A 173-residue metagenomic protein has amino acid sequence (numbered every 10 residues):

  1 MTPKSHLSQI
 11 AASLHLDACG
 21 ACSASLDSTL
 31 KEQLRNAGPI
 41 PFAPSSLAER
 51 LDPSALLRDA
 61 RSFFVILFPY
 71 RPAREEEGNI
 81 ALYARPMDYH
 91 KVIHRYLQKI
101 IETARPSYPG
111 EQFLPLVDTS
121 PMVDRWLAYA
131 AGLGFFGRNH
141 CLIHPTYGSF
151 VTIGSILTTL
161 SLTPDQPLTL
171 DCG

Functional and structural regions predicted by a protein language model:
M1-C172: Auxiliary alpha/beta "docking" domains used to position bulky ligands
